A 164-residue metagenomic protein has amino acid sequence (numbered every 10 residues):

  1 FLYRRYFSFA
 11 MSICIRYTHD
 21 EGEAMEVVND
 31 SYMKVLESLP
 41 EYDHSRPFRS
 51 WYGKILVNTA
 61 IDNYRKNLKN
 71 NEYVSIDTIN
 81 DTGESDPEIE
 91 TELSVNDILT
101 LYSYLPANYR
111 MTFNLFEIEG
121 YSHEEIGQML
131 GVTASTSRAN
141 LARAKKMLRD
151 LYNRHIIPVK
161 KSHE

Functional and structural regions predicted by a protein language model:
F1, M11-D30, A134, I157-V159 (+1 more regions): Short, charged helix-capping/linker segments at alpha-helix termini
Y3, Y104-H123, M129, R154: Short amphipathic alpha helix immediately N-terminal
S12, E26-M33, R46-N58: Structural recognition of an alpha-helix C-terminal capping motif at a helix-to-coil junction
R16-H19, N29-P47, K66-L68: Sigma70-family region 2
P40-H44, K54-V74, T91, R143: Arg/Lys-rich amphipathic alpha helix in sigma70-family domain 2
I61, Y109, M129-H155: DNA-recognition helix of helix-turn-helix
D62, K69-V95, S122: Internal acidic/polar
N71-V74, N114, Q128-M129, K145-E164: C-terminal edge and immediately downstream basic/flexible tail or linker adjoining helix-turn-helix-like DNA-binding
